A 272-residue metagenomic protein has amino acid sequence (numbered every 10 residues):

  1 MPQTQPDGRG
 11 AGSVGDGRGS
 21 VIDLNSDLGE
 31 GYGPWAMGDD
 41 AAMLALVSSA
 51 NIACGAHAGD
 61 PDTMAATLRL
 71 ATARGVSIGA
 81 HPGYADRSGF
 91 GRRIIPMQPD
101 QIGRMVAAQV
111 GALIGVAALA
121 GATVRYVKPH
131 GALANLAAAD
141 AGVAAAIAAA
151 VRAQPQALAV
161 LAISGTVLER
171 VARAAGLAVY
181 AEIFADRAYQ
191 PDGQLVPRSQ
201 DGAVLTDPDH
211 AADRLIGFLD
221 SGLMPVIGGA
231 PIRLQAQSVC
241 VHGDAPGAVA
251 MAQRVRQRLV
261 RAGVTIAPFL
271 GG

Functional and structural regions predicted by a protein language model:
D27, H81, V127, V241: Conserved, mostly hydrophobic/aromatic
A36, D40, S49-H57, S88-G103 (+3 more regions): Glycine-rich tight-turn/loop motif centered on a GG-T
A41-A45, A66-G79, A118-A120: Acidic (Asp/Glu)-rich catalytic clusters
L46-S48, T72, A153-P155, A174-Y180: Glycine-enriched alpha-helix->loop->beta-strand junction motifs that scaffold or abut catalytic
D86-A120, V124-P129: Glycine/small-residue-rich loop that forms an oxyanion/phosphate-binding "nest" at active or ligand-binding sites
D140-A146: Charged helix-capping and loop-helix junction motifs
G165-L223: Active-site rim beta-loop-alpha module in soluble metabolic enzymes
R198-A203, D207-G272: C-terminal alpha-helical cap/extension of soluble enzyme domains
